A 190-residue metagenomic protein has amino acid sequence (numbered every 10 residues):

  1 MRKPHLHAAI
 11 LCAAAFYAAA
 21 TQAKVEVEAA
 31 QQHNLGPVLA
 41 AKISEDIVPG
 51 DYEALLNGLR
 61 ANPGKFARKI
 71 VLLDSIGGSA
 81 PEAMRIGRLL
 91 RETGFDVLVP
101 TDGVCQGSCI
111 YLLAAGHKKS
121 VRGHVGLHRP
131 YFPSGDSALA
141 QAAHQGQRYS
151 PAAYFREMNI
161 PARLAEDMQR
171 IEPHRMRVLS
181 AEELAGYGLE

Functional and structural regions predicted by a protein language model:
M1-A9: Bacterial N-terminal signal peptides that target proteins for export
A15-A20: N-terminal signal peptide c-region/cleavage motif recognized by signal peptidases
T21-A54: STAS-typified acidic loop motif
A40, S44, Y52-L59, A83-G87 (+7 more regions): Extracytoplasmic/secreted envelope proteins and their assembly/folding machinery, especially bacterial periplasmic
D46-G50, S75-A80, D102-Q106, K118-S120 (+2 more regions): Solvent-exposed loop/turn segments at secondary-structure junctions within structured extracellular/periplasmic domains
K65-E82, D96-G103: Short, glycine-/small-residue-enriched flexible loop/hinge segments at domain edges that mediate gating
R91, F95-P133: Glycine-rich beta-to-alpha active-site loop
P133-E190: Charged, glycine-interspersed solvent-exposed loop segments at helix/strand-loop junctions that cap or gate access
